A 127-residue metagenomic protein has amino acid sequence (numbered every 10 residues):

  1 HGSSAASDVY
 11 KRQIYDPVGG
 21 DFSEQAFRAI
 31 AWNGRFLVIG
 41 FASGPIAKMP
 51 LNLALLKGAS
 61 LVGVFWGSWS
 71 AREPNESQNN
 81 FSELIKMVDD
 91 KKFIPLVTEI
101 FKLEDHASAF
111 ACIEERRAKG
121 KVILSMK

Functional and structural regions predicted by a protein language model:
H1-Y10: Single conserved hydrophobic/aromatic residue that forms the stacking wall/gate of nucleotide- or nucleobase-binding
Y10, K57, K119-K121: A general lysine-centric signal
R12-Y15: N-terminal Rossmann-like NAD(P) cofactor-binding module of classical short-chain dehydrogenase/reductase
P17-V18, F101-D105: Short beta->alpha linker loops
D21-F93, S125-K127: Glycine-rich phosphate-binding loop and adjacent beta-alpha segment of Rossmann(oid) nucleotide-cofactor-binding
A47, E99-K102: A structural signal for short, well-ordered beta-strand elements
L53, D105-S108: An acidic, carboxylate-rich microenvironment
I85, D90-E99, A107-K127: C-terminal capping/lid region of NAD(P)-dependent oxidoreductase domains
